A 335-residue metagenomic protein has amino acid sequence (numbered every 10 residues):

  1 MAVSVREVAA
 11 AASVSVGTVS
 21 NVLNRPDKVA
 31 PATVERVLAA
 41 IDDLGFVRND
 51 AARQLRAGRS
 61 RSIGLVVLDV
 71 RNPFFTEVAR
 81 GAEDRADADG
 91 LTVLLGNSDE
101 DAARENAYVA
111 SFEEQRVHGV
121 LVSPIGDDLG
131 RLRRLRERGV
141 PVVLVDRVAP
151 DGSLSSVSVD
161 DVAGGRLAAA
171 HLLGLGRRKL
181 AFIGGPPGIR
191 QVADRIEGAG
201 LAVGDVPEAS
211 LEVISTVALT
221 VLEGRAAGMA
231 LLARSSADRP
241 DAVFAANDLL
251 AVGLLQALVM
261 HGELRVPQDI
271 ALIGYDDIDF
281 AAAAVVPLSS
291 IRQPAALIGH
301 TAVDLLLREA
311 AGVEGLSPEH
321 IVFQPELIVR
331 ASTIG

Functional and structural regions predicted by a protein language model:
M1-S62: N-terminal helix-turn-helix DNA-binding module of bacterial transcription factors
V16-S20, R56-R71, H171, K179-P186: Short beta-strand segments enriched in small/hydrophobic residues
E35, F46-G119: Amphipathic helical "hinge" segments at domain boundaries
D50, L68-E77, L95-R104, R147 (+7 more regions): Hinge/beta->alpha junction and helix N-cap segments in small-molecule ligand-binding domains
E100, S123-A170, L249, D276-L288: Flexible loop/hinge segments that line or gate small-molecule binding clefts
R116-P124, A181-I183, I214, A237-N247 (+1 more regions): Periplasmic-binding protein-like
A233-G335: Flexible loop/turn connectors
